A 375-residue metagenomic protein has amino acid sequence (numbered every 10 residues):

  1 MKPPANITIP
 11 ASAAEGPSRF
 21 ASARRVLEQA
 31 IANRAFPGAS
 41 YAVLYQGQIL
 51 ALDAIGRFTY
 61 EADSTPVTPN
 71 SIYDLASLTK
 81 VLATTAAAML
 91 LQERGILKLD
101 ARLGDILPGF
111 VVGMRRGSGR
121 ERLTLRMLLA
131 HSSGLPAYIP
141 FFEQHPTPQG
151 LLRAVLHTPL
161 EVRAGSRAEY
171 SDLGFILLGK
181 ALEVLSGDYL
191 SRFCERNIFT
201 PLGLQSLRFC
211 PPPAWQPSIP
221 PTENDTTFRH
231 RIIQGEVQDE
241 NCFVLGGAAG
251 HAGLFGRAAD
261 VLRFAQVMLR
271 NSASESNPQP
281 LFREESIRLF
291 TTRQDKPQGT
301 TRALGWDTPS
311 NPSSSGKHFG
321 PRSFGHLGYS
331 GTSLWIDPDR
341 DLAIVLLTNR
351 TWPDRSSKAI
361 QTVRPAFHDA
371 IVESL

Functional and structural regions predicted by a protein language model:
M1-F20, L304: Short, compositionally biased leader-like segments
A13-L75, I96-K98, G113, R153 (+1 more regions): Short, conserved catalytic-motif segment at the N-terminal edge
A21-E28, Y41, G47, D74-D100 (+4 more regions): Active-site SXXK
L50, L334, D341-R350: Short, well-ordered beta-strand elements
T59, M114-R322: Short, surface-exposed loop or secondary-structure junction motifs that flank catalytic or metal-binding residues
K98-R115, L202: Short, glycine/proline-biased beta-turn/loop segments that scaffold the active-site neighborhood
G247-G253, S323-W335, N349-D354: Glycine-rich phosphate/pyrophosphate-binding beta-alpha loops
W352-L375: Generic C-terminus detector
